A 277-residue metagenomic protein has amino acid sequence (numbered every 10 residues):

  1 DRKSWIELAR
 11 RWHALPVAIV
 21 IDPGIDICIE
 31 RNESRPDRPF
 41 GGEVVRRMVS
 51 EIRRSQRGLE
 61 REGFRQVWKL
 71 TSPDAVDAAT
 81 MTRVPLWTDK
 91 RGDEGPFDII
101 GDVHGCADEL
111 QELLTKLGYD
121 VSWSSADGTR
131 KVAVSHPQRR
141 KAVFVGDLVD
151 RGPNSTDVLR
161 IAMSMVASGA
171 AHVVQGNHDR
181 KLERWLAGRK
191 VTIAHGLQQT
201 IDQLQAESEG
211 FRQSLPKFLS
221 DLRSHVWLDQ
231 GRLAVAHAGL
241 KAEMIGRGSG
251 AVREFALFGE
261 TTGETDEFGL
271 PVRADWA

Functional and structural regions predicted by a protein language model:
D1-I21: Glycine-rich phosphate-binding loop used to anchor ATP phosphates in small-molecule kinases, encompassing both
R11, P23-R83: Conserved GTP-binding G-domain of TRAFAC-class P-loop NTPases and closely related GTPase folds
W12-V17, G63-Q66, R140, G169-A171: Short glycine-/polar-rich loops that comprise or flank the Walker A/P-loop and associated switch/sensor motifs
D26, H104-G105, D179-R180, L240-E243: Short, solvent-exposed loop/turn segments at secondary-structure junctions
V44, P137-R139, R151-V235, A242 (+1 more regions): Active-site neighborhood of divalent metal-dependent phosphoester bond hydrolases
A75-L159: N-terminal active-site segment of His-dependent metallophosphoesterases
I99-G101, F144, V173-Q175, V235-A236: Short hydrophobic beta-strand that contains or immediately precedes a catalytic carboxylate
M244, L270-A277: Conserved beta-sheet core of the metallophosphoesterase superfamily
